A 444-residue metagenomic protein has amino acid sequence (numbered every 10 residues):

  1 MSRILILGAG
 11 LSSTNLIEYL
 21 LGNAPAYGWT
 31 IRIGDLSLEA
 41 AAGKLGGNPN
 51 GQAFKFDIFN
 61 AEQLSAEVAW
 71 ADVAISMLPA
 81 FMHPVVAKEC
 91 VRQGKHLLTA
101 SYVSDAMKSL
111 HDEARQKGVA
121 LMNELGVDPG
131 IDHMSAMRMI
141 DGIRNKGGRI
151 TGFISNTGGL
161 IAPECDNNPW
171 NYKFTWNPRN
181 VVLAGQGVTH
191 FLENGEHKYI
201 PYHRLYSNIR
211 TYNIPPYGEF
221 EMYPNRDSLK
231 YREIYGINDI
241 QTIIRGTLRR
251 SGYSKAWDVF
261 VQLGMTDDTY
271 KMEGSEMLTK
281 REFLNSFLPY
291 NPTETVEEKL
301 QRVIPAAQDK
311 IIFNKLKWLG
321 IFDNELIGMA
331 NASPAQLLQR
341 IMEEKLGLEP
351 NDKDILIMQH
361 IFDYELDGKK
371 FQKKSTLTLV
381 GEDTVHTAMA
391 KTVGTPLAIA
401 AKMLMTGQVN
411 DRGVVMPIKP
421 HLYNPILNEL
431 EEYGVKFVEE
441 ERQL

Functional and structural regions predicted by a protein language model:
A9-G10: Glycine-rich Rossmann-fold phosphate-binding loop(s) that bind the pyrophosphate of adenine dinucleotide cofactors
S13-T14: N-terminal Rossmann-fold NAD(P) dinucleotide-binding loop
G28-L45: NAD(P)-binding Rossmann-fold cofactor-contacting core
N48-N60: Rossmann-fold cofactor-recognition segment
I58-A69: Conserved Rossmann-fold cofactor-binding substructure of NAD(P)-dependent oxidoreductases
E89-M107: ADP-ribose/adenylate-binding Rossmann-like module
S101-N123: Rossmann-fold NAD(P)-binding glycine/threonine-rich loop
G142-L444: C-terminal catalytic/substrate-binding lobe primarily of soluble NAD(P)-dependent oxidoreductases
